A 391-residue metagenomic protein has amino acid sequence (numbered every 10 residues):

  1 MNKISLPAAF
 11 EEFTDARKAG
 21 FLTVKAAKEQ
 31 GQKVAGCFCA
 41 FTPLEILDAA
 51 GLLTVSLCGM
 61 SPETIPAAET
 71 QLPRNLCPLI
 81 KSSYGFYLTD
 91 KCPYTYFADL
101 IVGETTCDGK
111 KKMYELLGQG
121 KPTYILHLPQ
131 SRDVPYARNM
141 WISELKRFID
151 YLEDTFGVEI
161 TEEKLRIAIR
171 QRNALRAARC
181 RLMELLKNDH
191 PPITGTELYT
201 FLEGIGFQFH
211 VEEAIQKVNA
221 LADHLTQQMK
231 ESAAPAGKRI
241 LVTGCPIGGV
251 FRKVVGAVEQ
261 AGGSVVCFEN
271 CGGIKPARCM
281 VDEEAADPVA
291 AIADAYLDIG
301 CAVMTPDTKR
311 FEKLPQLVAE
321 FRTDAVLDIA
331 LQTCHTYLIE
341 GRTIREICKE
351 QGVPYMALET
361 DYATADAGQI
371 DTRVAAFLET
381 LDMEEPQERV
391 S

Functional and structural regions predicted by a protein language model:
M1-K33, K146, D150-M280: A charged, amphipathic alpha-helical module
T14-K28, Q32, G36-A40, L44-E45 (+2 more regions): Metallocofactor- and cofactor-centric catalytic cores in central/energy metabolism, strongly enriched
F38, L241-T243, I329: Short hydrophobic segments within beta-strands
I46-M60, A67-A68, L241, C245-P306 (+1 more regions): Redox- and metal-dependent alpha/beta enzyme cores, enriched for Fe-S-associated oxidoreductases and cofactor-handling
R74-K91, A302-Q316: Glycine-rich, highly charged phosphate/nucleotide-binding loops
Y84-D154: Acidic/His-rich segments in extracytoplasmic proteins that coordinate ligands and/or metal ions
A98, V318, R322-L327: Proline-aspartate-enriched helix->loop->beta-strand connector
G341-S391: Peripheral docking tails and interdomain loops at the edges of cofactor- or intermediate-handling domains
